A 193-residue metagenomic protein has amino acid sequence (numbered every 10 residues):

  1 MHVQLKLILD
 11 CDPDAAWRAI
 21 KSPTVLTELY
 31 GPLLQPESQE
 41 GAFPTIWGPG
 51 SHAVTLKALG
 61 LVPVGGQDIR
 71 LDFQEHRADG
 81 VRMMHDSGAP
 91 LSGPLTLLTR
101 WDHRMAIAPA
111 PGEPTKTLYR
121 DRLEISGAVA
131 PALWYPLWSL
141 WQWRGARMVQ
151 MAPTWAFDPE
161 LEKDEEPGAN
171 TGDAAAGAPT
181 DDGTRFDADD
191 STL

Functional and structural regions predicted by a protein language model:
M1-G50, T192-L193: Hydrophobic ligand-binding cavity/cleft-lining segments
M1-K6, P13-A15, S51, M83 (+2 more regions): Intrinsic-disorder/low-complexity, polar/charged segments enriched in Ser/Thr/Lys/Arg/Asp/Glu/Gln
H2-Q4, V64-R70, L98-R104: Short, surface-exposed coil-to-beta transition loops
I8-D12, K57-L59, A108, R122-S126: Solvent-exposed residues in well-ordered beta-strands and their adjoining turns, especially edge/terminal strands
E28, E37-S92: Glycine-rich portal/gate segments that line the openings of hydrophobic small-molecule binding cavities
V81-S139: Beta-strand/loop substructures that line and gate deep hydrophobic ligand-binding cavities in soluble
R120-E166: A conserved amphipathic terminal alpha-helix motif
Q150-D173, G177, D181-L193: Short, highly charged C-terminal tails/helix-capping segments
